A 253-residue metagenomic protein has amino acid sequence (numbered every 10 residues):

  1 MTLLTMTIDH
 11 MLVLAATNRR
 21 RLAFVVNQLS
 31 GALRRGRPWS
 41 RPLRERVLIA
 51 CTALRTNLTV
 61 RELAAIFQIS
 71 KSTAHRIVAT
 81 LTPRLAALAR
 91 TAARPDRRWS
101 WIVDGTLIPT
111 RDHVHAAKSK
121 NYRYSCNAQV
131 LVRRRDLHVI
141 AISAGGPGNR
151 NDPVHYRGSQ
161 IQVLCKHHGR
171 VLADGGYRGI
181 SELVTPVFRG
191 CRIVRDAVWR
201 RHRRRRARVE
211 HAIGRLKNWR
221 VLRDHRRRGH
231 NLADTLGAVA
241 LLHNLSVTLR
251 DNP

Functional and structural regions predicted by a protein language model:
M1-S40, Y124, S181, V247-N252: Basic, low-complexity segments
M6, T17-R20, L58, I69 (+1 more regions): Short coil/turn linker and secondary-structure boundary residues
I8-H10, T59, Q160: Terminal low-complexity, poorly structured segments
L14, P38-W39, T52, I66-S70: Short secondary-structure transition/capping motifs
A32-R34, N57-A64: Glycine-/proline-rich flexible loop or hinge segments
P42, R46, E62-P253: Short, well-ordered secondary-structure "scaffold" segments embedded in the functional core of diverse domains
P42-N57: Short, amphipathic alpha-helical "recognition" segments used to contact nucleic acids or chromatin
